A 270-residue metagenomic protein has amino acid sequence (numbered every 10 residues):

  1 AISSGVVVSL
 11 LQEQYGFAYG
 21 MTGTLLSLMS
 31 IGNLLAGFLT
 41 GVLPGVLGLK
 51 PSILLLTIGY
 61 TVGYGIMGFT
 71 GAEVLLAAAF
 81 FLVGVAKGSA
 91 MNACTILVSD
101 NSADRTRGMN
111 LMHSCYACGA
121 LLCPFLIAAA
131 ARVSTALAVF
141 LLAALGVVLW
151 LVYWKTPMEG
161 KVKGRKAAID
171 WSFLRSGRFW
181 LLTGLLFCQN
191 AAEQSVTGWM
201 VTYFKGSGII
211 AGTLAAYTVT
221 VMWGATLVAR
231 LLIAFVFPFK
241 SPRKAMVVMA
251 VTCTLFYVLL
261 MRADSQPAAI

Functional and structural regions predicted by a protein language model:
A1-F17, M91, V196-V201: Extracytoplasmic
I2, M29-F38, L121, W223-L231: Residue-level signature of mid-helix packing/kink "hotspots" within the transmembrane helices of 12-pass Major
S4-G5, G177-L227: Extracytoplasmic gate region of multi-pass secondary transporters
G16, G48, F69-V74, A103 (+3 more regions): Helix-breaking motifs and short loop linkers at transmembrane-helix boundaries and internal kinks in secondary membrane
L35-E73: Conserved MFS/SLC helix-loop-helix module at the cytosolic interface between two early adjacent transmembrane helices
G59, G63, V74-L82, P267-I270: Paired small-residue
A79-S114: Cytoplasmic helix-loop-helix junction between adjacent transmembrane helices in 12-TM secondary transporters
A128, A138, A143-K163: C-terminal membrane-cytosol helix-exit motif in multi-pass small-molecule transporters
